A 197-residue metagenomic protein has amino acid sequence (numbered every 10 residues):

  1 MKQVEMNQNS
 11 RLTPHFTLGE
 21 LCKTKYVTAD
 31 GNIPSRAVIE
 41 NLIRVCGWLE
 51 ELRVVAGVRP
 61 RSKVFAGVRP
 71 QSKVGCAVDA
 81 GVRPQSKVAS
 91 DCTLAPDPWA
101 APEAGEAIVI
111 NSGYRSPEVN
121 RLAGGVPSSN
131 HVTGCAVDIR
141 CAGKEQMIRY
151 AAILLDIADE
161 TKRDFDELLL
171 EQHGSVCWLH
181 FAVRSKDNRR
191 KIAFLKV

Functional and structural regions predicted by a protein language model:
M1-V55, A100-E103, R190-V197: Extracytoplasmic cell-surface/polysaccharide-interacting catalytic and binding patches
N41, V45-W48, V119, C135 (+2 more regions): Amphipathic alpha-helical interface surfaces
G47-V55, A104-G124: Extended, low-complexity, intrinsically disordered C-terminal regulatory tails of eukaryotic serine/threonine kinases
V55-A56, V64-F65, C76, P102-I108 (+1 more regions): Short glycine-rich, low-complexity/disordered patches
G57-V88: Long, intrinsically disordered low-complexity tandem-repeat segments
S128, T133-A136, C141-V197: Catalytic cores and adjacent binding grooves of peptidoglycan-active enzymes
